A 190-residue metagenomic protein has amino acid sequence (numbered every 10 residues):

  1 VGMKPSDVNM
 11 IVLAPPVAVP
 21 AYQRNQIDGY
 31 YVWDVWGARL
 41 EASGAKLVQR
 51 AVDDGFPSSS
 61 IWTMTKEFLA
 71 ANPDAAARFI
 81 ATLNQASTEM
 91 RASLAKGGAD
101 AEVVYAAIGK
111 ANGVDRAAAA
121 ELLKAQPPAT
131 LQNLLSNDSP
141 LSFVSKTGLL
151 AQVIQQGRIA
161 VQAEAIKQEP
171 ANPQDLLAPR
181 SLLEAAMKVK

Functional and structural regions predicted by a protein language model:
V1-L13, R24-I27, K46, I166-P170: A local structural motif
G2-K4, P20-Q23, P140-F143: A short, structure-level motif marking secondary-structure boundaries and short turns
I11, V35, D53, L122 (+1 more regions): Residue-level "edge-of-site" marker
A14-V17, G44, N133-N137: A short alpha-helix capping/helix-coil boundary motif
V17-G113: Pocket-lining segment of extracytoplasmic ligand-binding domains
Y22, A129-Q132, P179-A186: Short, solvent-exposed polar/charged micro-motifs at secondary-structure junctions
A70-A165: Secondary-structure end/capping motifs
L150-K190: Conserved C-terminal helix/tail region of periplasmic/extracytoplasmic solute-binding proteins
